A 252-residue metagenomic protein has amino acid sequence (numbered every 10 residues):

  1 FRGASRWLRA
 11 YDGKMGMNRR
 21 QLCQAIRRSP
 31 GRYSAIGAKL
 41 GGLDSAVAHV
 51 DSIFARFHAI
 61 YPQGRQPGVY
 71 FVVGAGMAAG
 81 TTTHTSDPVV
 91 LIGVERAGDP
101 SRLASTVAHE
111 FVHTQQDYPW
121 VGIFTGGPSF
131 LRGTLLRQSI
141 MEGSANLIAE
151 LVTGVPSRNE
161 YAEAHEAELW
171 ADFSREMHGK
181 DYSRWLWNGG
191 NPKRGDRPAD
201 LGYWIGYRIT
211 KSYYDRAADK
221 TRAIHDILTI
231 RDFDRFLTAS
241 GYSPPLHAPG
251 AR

Functional and structural regions predicted by a protein language model:
F1-R28: N-terminal mature-domain "stem" immediately C-terminal to a signal peptide or N-terminal signal-anchor/transmembrane
F1-W7, V69-A79, T229-F233: Acidic helix-start/capping segments at beta-turn-to-alpha-helix junctions
F1-W7, Y11, Y33, Y161-E176: Residue-level recognition of alpha-helix termini/interfacial anchor residues
G3-A4, R56-G64, T114, Y118 (+6 more regions): Structured segments of extracytoplasmic/periplasmic soluble domains in secreted or envelope-associated proteins
R9, M77, P100, I148 (+2 more regions): Residues in flexible loops and secondary-structure boundaries
N18-A162: Acidic/His-rich structured neighborhood in mature extracellular/periplasmic domains
A162, W170-R252: Pan-zinc metallopeptidase signature
